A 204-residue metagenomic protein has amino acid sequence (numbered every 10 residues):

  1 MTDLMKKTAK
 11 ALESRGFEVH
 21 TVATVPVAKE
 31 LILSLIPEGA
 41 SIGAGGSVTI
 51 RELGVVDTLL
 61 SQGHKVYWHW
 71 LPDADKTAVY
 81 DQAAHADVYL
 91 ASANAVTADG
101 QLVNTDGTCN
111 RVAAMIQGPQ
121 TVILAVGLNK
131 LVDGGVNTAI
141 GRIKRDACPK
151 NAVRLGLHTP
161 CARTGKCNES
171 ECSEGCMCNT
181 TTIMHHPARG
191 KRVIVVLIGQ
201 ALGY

Functional and structural regions predicted by a protein language model:
M1-R15, H20, A40, T181 (+3 more regions): SAM-dependent methyltransferases
T2-D81, H85-L90: N-terminal active-site beta-alpha-beta segment that forms phosphate/nucleotide-binding and substrate-recognition loops
Q82-Y204: Conserved phosphate- and dinucleotide-binding cores of soluble alpha/beta proteins, encompassing both enzyme active
